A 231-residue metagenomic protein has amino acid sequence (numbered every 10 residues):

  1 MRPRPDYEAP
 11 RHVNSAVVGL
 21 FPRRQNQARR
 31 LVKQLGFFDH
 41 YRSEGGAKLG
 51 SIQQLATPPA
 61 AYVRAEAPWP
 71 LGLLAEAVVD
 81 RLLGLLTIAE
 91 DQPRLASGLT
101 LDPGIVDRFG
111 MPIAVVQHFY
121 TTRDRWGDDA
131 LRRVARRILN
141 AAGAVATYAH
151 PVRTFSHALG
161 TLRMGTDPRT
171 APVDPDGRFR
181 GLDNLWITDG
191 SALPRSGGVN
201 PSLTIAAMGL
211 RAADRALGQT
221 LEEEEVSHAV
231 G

Functional and structural regions predicted by a protein language model:
M1-A89, L221-G231: Mid-to-C-terminal "cap/lid" subdomains and adjacent gly/pro-rich loops that border and regulate access to redox
A9, L101, A135, M164 (+1 more regions): A residue-level signal for conserved active-site and pocket-lining positions in enzyme catalytic cores
D80-A89, M111-S196, S202: A glycine-rich dinucleotide-binding beta-alpha-beta segment and adjacent secondary-structure elements that constitute
D91-V106: Reverse-transcriptase-like RNA-dependent polymerase core
A135-I138, M208-E223: Internal hydrophobic alpha-helix adjacent to the cofactor/substrate pocket in enzyme cavities
P194-A216: A conserved FAD-binding loop/helix module that cradles the flavin
